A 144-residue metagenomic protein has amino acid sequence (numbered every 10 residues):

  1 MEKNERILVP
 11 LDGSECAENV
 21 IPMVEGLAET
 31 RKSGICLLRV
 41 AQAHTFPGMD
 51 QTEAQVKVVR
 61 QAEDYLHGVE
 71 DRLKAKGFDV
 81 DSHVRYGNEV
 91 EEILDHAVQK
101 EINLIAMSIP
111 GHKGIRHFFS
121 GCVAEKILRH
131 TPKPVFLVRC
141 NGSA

Functional and structural regions predicted by a protein language model:
M1-E2, D71-I105, G142-A144: Structural beta-alpha unit
E2-D50, K74: Small/aliphatic-rich secondary-structure junction motif
L8-V9, I35-L37, Y65, L73 (+2 more regions): Short, structured motif recognition centered on aromatic/hydrophobic residues
M23, K57-V69, E92: Short, solvent-exposed amphipathic alpha-helices that sit in or adjacent to ligand/effector-binding or catalytic
G26, H96-A144: Gly/Ser-rich helix-loop-strand patches that form or flank binding pockets for ribonucleotide-derived cofactors
L38, D81-R85, F136: General small-molecule cofactor/ligand-binding pocket signal
H44-T45, V90, G114, A144: Generic structural signal for helix capping and beta-alpha/helix-loop junctions
Q51-K57: Short glycine-enriched, charge-decorated loop/helix-capping segments at active-site entrances that position
